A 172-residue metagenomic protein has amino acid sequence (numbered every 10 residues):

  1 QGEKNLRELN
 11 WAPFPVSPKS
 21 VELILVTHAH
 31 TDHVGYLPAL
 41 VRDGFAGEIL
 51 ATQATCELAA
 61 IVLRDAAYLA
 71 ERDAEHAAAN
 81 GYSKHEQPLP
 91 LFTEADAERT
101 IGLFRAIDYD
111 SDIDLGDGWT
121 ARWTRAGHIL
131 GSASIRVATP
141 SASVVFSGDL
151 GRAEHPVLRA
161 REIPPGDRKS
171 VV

Functional and structural regions predicted by a protein language model:
Q1-G47, A51-F104, L150-R161: Pre-active-site segment of Zn-dependent metallo-hydrolases
V21, A46, S141, G166-D167: A general structural motif
A106-P165: Catalytic core of the metallo-beta-lactamase
K169-V172: Conserved small/polar residues in nucleotide/adenosyl-binding loops
